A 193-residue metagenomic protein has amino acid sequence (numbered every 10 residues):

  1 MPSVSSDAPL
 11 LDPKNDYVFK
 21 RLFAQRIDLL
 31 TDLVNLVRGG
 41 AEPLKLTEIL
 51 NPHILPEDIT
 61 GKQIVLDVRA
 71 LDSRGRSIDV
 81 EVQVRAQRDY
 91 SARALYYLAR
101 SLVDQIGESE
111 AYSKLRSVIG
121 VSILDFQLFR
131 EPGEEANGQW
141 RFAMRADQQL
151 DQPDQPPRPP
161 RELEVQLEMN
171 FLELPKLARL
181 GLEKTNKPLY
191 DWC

Functional and structural regions predicted by a protein language model:
M1-C193: Elongated, amphipathic alpha-helical interaction scaffolds
